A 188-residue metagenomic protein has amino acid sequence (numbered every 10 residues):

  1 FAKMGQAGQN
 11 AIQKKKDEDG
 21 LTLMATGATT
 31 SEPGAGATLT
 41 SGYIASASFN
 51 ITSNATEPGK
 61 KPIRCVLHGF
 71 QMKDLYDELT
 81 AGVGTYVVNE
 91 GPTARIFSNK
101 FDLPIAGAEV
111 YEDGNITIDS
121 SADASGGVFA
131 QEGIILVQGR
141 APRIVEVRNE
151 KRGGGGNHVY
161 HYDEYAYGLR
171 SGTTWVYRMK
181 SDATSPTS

Functional and structural regions predicted by a protein language model:
F1-P58, R178-S188: Alpha-helical scaffold segments that mediate packing/assembly in large oligomeric complexes
Q6-Q9, Q13, Q71, E109 (+2 more regions): Residue-identity detector for glutamine
T26-F101: Extended, solvent-exposed, turn-rich assembly/linker loops in the middle of proteins
E78-S188: Sequence/fold signature of self-assembling virion shell proteins
